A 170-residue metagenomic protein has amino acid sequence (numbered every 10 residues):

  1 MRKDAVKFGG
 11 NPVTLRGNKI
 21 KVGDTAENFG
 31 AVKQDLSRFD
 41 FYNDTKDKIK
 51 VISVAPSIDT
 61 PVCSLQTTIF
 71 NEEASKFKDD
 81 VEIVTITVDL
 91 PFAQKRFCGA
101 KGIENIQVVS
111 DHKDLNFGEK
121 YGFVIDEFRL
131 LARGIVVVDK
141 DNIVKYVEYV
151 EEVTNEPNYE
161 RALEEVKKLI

Functional and structural regions predicted by a protein language model:
M1-I170: Chalcogenol-based redox active-site neighborhoods
